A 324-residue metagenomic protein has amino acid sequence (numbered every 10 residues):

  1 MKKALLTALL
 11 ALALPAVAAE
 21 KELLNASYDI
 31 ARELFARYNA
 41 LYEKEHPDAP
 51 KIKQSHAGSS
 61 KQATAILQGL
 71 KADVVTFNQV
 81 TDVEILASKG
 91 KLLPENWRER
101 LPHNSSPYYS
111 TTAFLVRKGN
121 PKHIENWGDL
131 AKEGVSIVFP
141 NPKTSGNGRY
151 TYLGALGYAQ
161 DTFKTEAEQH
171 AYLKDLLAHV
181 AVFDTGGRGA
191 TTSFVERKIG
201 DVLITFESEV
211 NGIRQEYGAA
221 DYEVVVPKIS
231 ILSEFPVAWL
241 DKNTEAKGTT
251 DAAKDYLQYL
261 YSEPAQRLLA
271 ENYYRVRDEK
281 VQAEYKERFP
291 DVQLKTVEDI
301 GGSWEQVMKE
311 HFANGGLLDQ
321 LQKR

Functional and structural regions predicted by a protein language model:
M1-A4: Positively charged n-region of N-terminal signal peptides that target proteins for export
L9-A18: Hydrophobic h-region of N-terminal signal peptides that target proteins for export in Gram-negative bacteria
A18-K89, R100-L101, F206: Early extracytoplasmic/lumenal segment of secretory-pathway proteins
G69-V75, G134-S136, R197-V202: Alpha-to-beta junction loops
A87-D161: A conserved helix-loop-strand patch within extracytoplasmic ligand-binding domains of the periplasmic binding
T111-N120, E234-D251, L268-N272: A bilobed periplasmic-binding-protein/Venus flytrap-type ligand-binding module shared by bacterial periplasmic
D161-K228: Ligand-binding pocket segment of bilobal, Venus flytrap-like solute-binding proteins
T244-R324: Extracellular/periplasmic juxtamembrane helices and adjacent flexible linkers that interface with membrane partners
